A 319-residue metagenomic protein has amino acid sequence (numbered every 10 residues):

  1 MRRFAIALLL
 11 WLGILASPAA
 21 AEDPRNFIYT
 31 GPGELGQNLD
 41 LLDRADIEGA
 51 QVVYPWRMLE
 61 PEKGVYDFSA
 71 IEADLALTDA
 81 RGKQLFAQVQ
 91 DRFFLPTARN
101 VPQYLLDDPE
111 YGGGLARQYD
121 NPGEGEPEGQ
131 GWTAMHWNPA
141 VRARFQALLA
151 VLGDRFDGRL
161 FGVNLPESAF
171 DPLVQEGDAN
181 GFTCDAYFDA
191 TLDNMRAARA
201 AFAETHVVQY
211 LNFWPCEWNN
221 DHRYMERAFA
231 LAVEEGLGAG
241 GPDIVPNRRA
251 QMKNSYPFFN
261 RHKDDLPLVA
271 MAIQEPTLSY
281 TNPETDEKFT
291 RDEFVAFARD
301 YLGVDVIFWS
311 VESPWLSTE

Functional and structural regions predicted by a protein language model:
M1-F4: Positively charged n-region of N-terminal signal peptides that target proteins for export
I6-L15: Bacterial N-terminal signal peptides
P18-A21: Boundary at the C-terminal end of the N-terminal hydrophobic targeting segment
P24-A186, R196-A198, A203-M225, G238 (+1 more regions): Aromatic-lined carbohydrate-binding surfaces of glycoside hydrolases
F86, Q90, F94, E235-E319: Substrate-binding cleft of secreted/luminal carbohydrate-active enzymes
D189-L192: Short, well-ordered alpha-helical segments
M225-A228, F294: Alpha-helical repeat scaffolds
F229-A230, E234: A beta-strand-dominated structural motif
